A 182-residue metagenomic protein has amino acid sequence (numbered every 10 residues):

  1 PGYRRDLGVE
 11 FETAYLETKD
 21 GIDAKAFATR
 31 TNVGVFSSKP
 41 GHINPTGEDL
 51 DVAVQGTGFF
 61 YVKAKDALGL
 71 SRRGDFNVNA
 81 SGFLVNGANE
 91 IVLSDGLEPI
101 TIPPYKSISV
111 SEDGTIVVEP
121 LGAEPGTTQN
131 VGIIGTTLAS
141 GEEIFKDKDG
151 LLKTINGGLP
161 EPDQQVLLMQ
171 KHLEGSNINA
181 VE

Functional and structural regions predicted by a protein language model:
P1-E182: Amphipathic alpha-helical polymerization modules
